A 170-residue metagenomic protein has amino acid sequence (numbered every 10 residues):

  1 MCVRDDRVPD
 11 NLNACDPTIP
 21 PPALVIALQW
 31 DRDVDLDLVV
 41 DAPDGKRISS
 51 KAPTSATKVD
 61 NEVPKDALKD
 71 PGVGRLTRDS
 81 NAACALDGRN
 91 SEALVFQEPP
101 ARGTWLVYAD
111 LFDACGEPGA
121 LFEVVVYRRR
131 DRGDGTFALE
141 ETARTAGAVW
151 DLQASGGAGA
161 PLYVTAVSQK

Functional and structural regions predicted by a protein language model:
C2-P9: Extracellular, cysteine-rich, disulfide-stabilized repeat modules with beta-strand cores
N11-K170: Intrinsic-disorder/low-complexity signal
